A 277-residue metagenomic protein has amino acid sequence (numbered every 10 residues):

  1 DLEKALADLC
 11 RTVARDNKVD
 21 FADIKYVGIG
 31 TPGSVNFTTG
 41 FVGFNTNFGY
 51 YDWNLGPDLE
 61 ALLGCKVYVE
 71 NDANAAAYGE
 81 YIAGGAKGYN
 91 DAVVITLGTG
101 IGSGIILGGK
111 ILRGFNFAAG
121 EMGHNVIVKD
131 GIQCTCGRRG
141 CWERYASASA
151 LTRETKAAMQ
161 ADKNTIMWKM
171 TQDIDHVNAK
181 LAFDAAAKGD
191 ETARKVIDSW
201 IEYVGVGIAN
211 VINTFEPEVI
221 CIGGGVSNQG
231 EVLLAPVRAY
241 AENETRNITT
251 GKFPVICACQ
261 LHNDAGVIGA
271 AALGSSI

Functional and structural regions predicted by a protein language model:
D1-Y26, N36-T39, P57-V67, G79-Y89 (+3 more regions): ATP-binding/phosphotransfer module of carbohydrate and carboxylate kinases, centering on a glycine-rich
G28-P32, V94-G100, G104-I106: Short beta-strand segments
F41-F48: Short glycine-enriched, charge-decorated loop/helix-capping segments at active-site entrances that position
D52: Short catalytic helix/loop segments, enriched in acidic residues and glycine and frequently bearing histidine
D72, G98, A270: Active-site glycine-centered loops adjacent to acidic/histidine catalytic or metal-binding residues that shape
A73-A77: Active-site-adjacent loop/helix segments that line or gate small-molecule/cofactor pockets in enzymes
A118-E121: Structural signature of FAD isoalloxazine-binding scaffolds in flavoprotein oxidoreductases
